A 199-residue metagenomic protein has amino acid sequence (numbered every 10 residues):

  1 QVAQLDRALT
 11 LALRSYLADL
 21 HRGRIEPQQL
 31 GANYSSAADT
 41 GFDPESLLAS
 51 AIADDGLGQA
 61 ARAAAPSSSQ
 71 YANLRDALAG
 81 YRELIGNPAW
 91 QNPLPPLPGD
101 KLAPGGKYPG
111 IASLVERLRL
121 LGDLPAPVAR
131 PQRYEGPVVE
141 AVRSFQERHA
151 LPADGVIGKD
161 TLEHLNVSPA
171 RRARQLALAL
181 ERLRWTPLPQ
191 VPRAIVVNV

Functional and structural regions predicted by a protein language model:
Q1-V199: Auxiliary tRNA-acceptor-end handling modules of aminoacyl-tRNA synthetases
